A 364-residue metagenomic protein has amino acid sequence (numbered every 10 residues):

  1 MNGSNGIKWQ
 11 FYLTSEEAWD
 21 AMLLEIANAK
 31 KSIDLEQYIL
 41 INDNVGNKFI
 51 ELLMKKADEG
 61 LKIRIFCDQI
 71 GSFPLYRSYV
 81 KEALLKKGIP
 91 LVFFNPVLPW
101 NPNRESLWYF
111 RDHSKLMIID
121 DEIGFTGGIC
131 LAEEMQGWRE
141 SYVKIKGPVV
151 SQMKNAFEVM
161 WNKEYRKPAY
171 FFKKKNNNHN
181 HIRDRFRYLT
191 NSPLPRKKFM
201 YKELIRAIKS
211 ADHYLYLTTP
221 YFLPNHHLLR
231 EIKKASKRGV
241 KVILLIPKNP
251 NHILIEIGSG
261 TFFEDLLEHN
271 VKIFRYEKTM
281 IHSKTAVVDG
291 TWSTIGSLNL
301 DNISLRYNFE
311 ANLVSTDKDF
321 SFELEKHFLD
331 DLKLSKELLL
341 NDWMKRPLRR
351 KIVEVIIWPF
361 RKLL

Functional and structural regions predicted by a protein language model:
M1-L364: Charged, low-complexity intrinsically disordered terminal segments
